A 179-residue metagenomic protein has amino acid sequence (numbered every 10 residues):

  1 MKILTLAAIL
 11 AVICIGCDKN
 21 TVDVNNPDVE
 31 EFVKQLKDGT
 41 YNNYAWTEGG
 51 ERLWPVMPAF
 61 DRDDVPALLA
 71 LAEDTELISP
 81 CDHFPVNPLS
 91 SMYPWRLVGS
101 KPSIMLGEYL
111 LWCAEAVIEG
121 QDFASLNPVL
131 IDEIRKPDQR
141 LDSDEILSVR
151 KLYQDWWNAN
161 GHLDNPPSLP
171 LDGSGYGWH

Functional and structural regions predicted by a protein language model:
M1, D18-K19: Generic cytosolic/nucleocytoplasmic N-terminal low-complexity/intrinsically disordered segments
M1-A8: Sec-dependent signal peptide recognition, specifically the positively charged N-region followed immediately by
I13-G16: C-terminal motif of bacterial Sec signal peptides marking the signal peptidase cleavage site
N20-H179: Extended repeat-based scaffolds of very large eukaryotic assembly and lipid-transport proteins
